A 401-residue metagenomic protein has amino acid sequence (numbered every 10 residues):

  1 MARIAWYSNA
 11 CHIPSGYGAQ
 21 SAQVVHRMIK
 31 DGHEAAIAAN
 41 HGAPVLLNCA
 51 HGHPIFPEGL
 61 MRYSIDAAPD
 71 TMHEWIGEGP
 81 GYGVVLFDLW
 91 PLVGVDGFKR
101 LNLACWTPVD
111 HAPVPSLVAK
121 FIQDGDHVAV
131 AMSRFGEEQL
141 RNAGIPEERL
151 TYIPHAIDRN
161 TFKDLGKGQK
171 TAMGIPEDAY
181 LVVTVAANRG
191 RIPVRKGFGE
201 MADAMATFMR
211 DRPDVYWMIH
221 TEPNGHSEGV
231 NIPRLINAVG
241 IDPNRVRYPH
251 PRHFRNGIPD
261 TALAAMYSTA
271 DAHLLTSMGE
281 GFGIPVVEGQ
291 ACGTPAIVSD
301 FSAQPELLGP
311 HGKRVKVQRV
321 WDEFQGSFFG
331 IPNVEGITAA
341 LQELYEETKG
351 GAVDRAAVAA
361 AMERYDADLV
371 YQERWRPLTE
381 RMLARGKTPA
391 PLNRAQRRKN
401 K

Functional and structural regions predicted by a protein language model:
F135, A156: Carbohydrate-associated surface elements
F162-I175: A short helix/loop element that forms part of the nucleotide-sugar donor recognition site in Leloir-type
P176-K196, A202-M205, M218-I219: Conserved donor-binding/catalytic core segment of Leloir-type glycosyltransferases
G229-A265: Nucleotide-activated donor-binding/catalytic signature segment of Leloir-type glycosyltransferases, i.e., the conserved
M278: Aromatic "clamp/platform" in nucleotide-sugar-dependent glycosyltransferases that forms part of the donor/acceptor
V286, P295-V298, L308, K313: Short hydrophobic beta-strand element within catalytic cores of glycosyltransferases and related nucleotide-activated
P305-E343: Change "using UDP/GDP/dTDP sugars" to "using nucleotide sugars
P332, K349-T379: A charged, aromatic-enriched C-terminal amphipathic alpha-helix characteristic of glycosyltransferases across folds
